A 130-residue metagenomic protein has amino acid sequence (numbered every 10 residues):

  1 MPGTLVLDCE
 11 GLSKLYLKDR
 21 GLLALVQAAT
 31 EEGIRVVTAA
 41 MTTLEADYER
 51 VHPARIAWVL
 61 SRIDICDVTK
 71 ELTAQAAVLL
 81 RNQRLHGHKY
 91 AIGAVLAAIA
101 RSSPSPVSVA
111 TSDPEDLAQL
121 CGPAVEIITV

Functional and structural regions predicted by a protein language model:
M1-T38, Y48-I63: Short, well-structured N-terminal submotif of metal-dependent ribonuclease cores
P2, R101-V130: Acidic, PIN/NYN-like endoribonuclease modules and their adjacent C-terminal/linker elements
L7-D8, T38-A40, K89-Y90, V125-V130: Histidine- and aromatic-rich ligand-binding microenvironments
L12-S13, T43, T73, L117: A generic structural signal for short hydrophobic patches within well-formed alpha-helices
L22, T43, P53-I56, T73 (+2 more regions): A general structural signal for well-ordered alpha-helical segments in protein cores
A46, K89-S108: Acidic, metal-associated active-site segment
D64-L85, A94: Acidic catalytic patch
